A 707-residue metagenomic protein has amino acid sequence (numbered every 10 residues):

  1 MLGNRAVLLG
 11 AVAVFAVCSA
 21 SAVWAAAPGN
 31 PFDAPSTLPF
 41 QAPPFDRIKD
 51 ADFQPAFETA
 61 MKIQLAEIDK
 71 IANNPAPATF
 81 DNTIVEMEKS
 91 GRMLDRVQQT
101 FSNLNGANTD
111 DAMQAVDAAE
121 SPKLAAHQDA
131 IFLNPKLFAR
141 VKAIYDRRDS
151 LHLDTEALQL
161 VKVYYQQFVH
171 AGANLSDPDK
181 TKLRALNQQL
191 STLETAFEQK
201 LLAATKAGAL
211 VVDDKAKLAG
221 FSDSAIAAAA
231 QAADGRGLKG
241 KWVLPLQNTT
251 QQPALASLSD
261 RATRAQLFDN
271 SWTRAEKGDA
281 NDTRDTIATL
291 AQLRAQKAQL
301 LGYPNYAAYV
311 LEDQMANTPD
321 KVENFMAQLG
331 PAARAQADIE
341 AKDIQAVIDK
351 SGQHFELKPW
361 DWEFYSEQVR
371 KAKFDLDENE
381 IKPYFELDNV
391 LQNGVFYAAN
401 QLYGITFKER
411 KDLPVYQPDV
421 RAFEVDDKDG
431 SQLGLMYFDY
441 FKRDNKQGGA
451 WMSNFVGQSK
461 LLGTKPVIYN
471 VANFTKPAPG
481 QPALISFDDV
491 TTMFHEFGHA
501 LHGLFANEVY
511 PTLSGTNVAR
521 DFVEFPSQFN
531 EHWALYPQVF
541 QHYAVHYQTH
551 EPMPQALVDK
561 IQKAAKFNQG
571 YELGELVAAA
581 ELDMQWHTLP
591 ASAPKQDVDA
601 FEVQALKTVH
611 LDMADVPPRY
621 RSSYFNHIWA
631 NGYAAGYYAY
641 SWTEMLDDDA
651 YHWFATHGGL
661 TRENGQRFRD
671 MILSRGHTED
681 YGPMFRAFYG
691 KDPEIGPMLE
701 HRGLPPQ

Functional and structural regions predicted by a protein language model:
M1-W24: Gram-negative bacterial Sec-dependent N-terminal signal peptides
A26-S222, A227, F654: N-terminal helix-rich structural modules
P28-K49, A219-G220, A228, K241-V243 (+11 more regions): C-terminal, non-catalytic "cap/extension" segments appended to globular domains
T37-D52, F101-E120, A143-A185, P245-D285 (+6 more regions): Short His/Asp/Glu-rich catalytic/ion-coordination signatures at enzyme active sites or charged loops
K70-T79, Y306, K408-D412, T512 (+1 more regions): Surface-exposed patches in mature extracellular/periplasmic domains of secreted proteins
L160, Q199, A204-P245, L293 (+6 more regions): Active-site-proximal, well-structured secondary-structure segments within enzyme catalytic domains
N174, P178-T192, A196, A332 (+3 more regions): Charge-rich, well-structured scaffold segments of protease-associated domains
T475-F494: Short pre-active-site segment immediately N-terminal to the catalytic Zn-binding motif
